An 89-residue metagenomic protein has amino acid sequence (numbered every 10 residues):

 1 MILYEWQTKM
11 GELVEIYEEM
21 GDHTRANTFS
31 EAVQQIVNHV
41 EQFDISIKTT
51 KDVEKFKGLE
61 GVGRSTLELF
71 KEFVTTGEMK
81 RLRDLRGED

Functional and structural regions predicted by a protein language model:
M1-D89: Long, highly charged, low-complexity intrinsically disordered interaction regions that mediate electrostatic DNA/RNA
